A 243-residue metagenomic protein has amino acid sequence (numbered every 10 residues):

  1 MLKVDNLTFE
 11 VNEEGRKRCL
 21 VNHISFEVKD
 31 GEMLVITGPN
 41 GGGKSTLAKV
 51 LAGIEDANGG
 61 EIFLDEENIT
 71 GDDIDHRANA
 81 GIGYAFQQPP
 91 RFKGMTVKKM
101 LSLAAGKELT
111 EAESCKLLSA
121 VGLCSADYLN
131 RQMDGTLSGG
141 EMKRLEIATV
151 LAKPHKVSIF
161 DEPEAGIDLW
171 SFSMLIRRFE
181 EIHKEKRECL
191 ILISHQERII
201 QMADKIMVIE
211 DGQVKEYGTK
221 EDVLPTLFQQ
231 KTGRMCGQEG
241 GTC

Functional and structural regions predicted by a protein language model:
L2, C19-H23: Conserved structural motif at the start of ABC-family nucleotide-binding domains
T37-P39: The feature captures the beta-strand-to-loop junction immediately N-terminal to the Walker
A52: Helix-to-loop junction immediately C-terminal to a conserved catalytic motif
G60-I69, E113: Conserved ABC transporter NBD signature motif
N68-G83: ABC ATPase NBD coupling module
Q88, G94-T110: Q-loop/switch helix immediately C-terminal to the Walker
I159-P163, W170: Walker B catalytic motif
